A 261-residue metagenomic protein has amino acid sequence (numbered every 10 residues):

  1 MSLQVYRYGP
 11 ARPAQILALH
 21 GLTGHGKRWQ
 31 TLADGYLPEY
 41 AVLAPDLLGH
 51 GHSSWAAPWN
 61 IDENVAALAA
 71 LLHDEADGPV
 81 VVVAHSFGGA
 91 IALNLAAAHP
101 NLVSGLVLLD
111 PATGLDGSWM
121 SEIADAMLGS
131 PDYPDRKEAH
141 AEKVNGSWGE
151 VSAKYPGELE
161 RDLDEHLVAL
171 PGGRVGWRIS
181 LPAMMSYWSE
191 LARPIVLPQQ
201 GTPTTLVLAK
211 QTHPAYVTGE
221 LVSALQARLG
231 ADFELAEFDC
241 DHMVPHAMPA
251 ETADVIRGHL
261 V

Functional and structural regions predicted by a protein language model:
Y6-S54: Conserved HGGG/HGGXW glycine-rich cap/lid loop of the alpha/beta-hydrolase fold
T31, L43-V83: Active-site loop/oxyanion-hole signature of alpha/beta-hydrolase fold enzymes
T31, N94-A98: Active-site signature of alpha/beta-hydrolase-fold catalytic machinery across serine- and Asp/Cys-nucleophile hydrolases
A84, G88, A92: Gly/Ala-rich beta-loop-alpha elbow adjacent to hydrolase catalytic centers
A97, S104-K137: Flexible "cap/lid" loop of the alpha/beta hydrolase fold
P134-L191: Conserved alpha/beta-hydrolase catalytic His-Asp/Glu region
G201-C240: Conserved loop-alpha-helix segment in the C-terminal half of the alpha/beta-hydrolase fold that carries the catalytic
F238-P249: Catalytic histidine-centered segment of alpha/beta-hydrolase-like enzymes
